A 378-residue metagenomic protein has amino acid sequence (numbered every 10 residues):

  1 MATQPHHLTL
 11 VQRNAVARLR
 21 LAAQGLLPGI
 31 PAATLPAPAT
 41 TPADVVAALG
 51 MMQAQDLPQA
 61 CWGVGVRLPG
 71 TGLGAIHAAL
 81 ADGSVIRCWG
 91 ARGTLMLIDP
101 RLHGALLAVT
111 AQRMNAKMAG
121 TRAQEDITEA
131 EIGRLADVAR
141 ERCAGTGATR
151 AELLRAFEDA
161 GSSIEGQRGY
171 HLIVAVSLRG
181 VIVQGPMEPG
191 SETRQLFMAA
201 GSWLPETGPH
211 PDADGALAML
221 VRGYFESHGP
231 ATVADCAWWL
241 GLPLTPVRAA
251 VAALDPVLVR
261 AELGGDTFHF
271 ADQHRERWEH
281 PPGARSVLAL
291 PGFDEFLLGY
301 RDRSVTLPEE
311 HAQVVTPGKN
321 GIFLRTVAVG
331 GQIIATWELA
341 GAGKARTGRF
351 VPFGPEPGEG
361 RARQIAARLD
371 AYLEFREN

Functional and structural regions predicted by a protein language model:
M1-L297, R301-V305, E309-N378: Long, low-complexity intrinsically disordered regions
